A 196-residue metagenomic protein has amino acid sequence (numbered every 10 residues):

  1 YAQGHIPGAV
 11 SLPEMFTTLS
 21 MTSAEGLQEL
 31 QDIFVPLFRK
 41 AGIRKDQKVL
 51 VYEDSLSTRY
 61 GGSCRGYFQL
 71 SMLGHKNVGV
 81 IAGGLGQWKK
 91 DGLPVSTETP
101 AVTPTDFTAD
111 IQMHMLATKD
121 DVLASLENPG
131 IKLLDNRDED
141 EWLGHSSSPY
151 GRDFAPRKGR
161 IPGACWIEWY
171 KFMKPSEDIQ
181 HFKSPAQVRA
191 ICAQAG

Functional and structural regions predicted by a protein language model:
Y1-D46, D54, R59, S125-G196: Positively charged, proline/Ser/Thr-rich regional signature most characteristic of the Rhodanese/CDC25-like
Q28-N128, H145-S146, G159: Thiolate-centered catalytic microenvironments shared by cysteine-dependent enzyme domains
